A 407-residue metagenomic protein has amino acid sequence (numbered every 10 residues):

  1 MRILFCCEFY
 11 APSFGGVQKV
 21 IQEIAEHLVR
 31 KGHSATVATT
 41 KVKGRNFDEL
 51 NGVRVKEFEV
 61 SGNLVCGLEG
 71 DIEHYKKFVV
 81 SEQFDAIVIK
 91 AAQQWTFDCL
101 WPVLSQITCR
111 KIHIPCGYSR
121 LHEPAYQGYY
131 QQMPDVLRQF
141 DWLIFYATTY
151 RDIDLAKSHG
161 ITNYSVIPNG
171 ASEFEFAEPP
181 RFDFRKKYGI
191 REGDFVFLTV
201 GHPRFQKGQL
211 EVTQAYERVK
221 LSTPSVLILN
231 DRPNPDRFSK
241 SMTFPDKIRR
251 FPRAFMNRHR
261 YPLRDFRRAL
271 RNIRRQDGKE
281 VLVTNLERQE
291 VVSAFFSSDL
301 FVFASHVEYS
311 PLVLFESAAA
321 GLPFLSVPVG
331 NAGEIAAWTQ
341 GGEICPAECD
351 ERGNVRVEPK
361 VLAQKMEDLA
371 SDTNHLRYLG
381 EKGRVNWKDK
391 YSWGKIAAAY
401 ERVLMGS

Functional and structural regions predicted by a protein language model:
V65, A92-T96, R110-Q127, W142: A short, histidine- and acid-enriched strand-loop-helix "catalytic/donor-clamping" loop that lines the nucleotide-sugar
H74, A177-I190: A short helix/loop element that forms part of the nucleotide-sugar donor recognition site in Leloir-type
Y126, M133-F176, R181: A short, active-site helix/loop in glycosyltransferases that binds the activated sugar's phosphate group
W142-I144, I190-K207, T213-K220, N230-D231: Conserved donor-binding/catalytic core segment of Leloir-type glycosyltransferases
S239-Q289: Nucleotide-activated donor-binding/catalytic signature segment of Leloir-type glycosyltransferases, i.e., the conserved
S293-S298: Short alpha-helical donor nucleotide-sugar binding micro-motif in glycosyltransferases
H306: Aromatic "clamp/platform" in nucleotide-sugar-dependent glycosyltransferases that forms part of the donor/acceptor
P323-S326, G333-A337, E343: Short hydrophobic beta-strand element within catalytic cores of glycosyltransferases and related nucleotide-activated
